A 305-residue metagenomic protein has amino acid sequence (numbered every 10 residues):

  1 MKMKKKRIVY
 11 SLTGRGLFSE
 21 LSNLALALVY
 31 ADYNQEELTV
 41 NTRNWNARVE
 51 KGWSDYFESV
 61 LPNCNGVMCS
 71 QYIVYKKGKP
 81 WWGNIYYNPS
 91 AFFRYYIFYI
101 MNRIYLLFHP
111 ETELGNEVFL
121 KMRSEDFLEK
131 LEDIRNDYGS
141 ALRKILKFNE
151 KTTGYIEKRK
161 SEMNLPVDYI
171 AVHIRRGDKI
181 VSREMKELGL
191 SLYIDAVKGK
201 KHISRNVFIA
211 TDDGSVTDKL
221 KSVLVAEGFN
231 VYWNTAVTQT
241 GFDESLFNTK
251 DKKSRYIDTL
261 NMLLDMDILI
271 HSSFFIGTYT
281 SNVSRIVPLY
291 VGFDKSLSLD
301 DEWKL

Functional and structural regions predicted by a protein language model:
K2-H202: Secretory-pathway glycan-assembly enzymes, especially type II membrane glycosyltransferases that use nucleotide-sugar
V9, E37-R43, A171-H173, F208-A210 (+3 more regions): A structural signal for short, well-ordered beta-strand segments and their strand-loop junctions that often border
R15, A25, V29, M262-E302: A donor-sugar binding/catalytic signature common to diverse glycosyltransferases and related nucleotide-sugar
N41-T42, M68, N230-F242, L297-L305: A generic structural motif
A47, D178-I180, S215-D218, V283-R285: Flexible loop/turn segments at secondary-structure boundaries
H173-R175, I203-K253: Catalytic donor nucleotide-activated moiety binding site of glycosyltransferases and closely related
K186, D251-I257: Short, flexible loop segments at the rims of nucleotide/cofactor-binding pockets, characterized by
Y193, I257-L264: A short, acidic, amphipathic alpha-helical segment used as a generic capping/interface helix at domain edges
